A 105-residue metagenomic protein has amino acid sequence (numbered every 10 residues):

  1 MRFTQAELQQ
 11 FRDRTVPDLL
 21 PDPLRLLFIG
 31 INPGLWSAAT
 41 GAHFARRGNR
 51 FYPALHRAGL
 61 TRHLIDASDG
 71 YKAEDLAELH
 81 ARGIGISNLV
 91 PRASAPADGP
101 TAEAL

Functional and structural regions predicted by a protein language model:
M1-L105: A polyanion-binding, active-site-adjacent surface
